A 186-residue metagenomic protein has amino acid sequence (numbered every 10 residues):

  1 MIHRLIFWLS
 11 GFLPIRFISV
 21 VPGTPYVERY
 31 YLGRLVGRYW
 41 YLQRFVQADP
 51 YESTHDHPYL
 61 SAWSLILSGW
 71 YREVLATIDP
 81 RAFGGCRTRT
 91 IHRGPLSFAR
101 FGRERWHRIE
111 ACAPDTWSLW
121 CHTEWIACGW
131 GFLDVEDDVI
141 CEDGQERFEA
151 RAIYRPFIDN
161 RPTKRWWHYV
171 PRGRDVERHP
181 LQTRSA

Functional and structural regions predicted by a protein language model:
M1-Y39: A short, N-terminal "cap"/entry segment at the start of jelly-roll beta-barrel domains of the cupin/DSBH fold
I2-F12, E28, E136-A186: Long, non-globular segments of proteins
Y41-P58, G102-R103: Conserved short histidine dyad/triad with adjacent acidic residue
Y41-Q43, L75-I78, E110-A111, C128-D134: A short secondary-structure junction signal
P58-R72: Short, conserved beta-strand element in jelly-roll/cupin
L75-R108: Short acidic-glycine-tyrosine-enriched beta hairpin
F98-R100, R108, A113-W130: A short hydrophobic beta-strand segment most commonly corresponding to one strand of the jelly-roll/cupin
